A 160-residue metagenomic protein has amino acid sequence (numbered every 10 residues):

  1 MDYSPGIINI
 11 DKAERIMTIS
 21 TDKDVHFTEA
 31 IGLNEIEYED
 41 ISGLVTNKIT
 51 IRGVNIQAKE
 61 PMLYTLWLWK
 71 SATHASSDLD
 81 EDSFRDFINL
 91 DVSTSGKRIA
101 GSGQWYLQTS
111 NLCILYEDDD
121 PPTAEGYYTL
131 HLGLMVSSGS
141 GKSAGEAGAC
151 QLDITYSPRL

Functional and structural regions predicted by a protein language model:
D2-L160: Surface-exposed, low-hydrophobicity beta-strand/loop segments enriched in small/polar/acidic residues
